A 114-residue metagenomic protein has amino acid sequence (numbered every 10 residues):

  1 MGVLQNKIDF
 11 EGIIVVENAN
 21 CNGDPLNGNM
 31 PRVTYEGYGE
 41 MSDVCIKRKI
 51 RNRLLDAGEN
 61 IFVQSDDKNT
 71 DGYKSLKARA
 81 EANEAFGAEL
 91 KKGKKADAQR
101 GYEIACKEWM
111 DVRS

Functional and structural regions predicted by a protein language model:
M1-S114: RNA-binding basic/glycine-rich loop and surface signature characteristic of RAMP-family CRISPR effectors
